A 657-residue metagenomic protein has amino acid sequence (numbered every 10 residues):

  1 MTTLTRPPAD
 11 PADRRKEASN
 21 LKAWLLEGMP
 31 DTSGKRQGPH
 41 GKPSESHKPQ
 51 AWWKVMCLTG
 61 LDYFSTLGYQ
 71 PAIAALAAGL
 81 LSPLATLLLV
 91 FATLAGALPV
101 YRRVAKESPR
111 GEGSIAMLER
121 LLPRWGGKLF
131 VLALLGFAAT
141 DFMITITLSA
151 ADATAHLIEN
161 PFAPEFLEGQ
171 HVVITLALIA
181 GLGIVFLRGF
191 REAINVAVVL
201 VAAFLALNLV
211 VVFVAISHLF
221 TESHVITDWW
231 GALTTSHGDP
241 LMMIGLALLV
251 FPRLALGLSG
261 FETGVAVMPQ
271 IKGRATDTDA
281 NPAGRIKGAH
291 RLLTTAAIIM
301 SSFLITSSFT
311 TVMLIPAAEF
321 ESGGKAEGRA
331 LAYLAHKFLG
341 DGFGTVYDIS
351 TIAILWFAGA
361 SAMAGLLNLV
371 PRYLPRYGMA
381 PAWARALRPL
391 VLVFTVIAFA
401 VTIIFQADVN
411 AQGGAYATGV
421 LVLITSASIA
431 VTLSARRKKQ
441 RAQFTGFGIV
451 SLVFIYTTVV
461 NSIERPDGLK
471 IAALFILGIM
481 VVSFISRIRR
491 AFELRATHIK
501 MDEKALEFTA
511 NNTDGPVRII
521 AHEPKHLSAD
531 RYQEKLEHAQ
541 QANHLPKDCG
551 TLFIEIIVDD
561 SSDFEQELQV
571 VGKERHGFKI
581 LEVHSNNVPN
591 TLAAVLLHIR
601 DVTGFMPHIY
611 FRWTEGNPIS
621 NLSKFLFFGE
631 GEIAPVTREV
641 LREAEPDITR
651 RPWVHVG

Functional and structural regions predicted by a protein language model:
M1-E45, L494-G657: Cytosolic C-terminal regulatory domains/tails of membrane transporters and channels
K35-R36, P99-G126, A151-P161, E192 (+4 more regions): Flexible loop linkers connecting adjacent transmembrane helices in multi-pass alpha-helical membrane transporters
P71-R120, G126-V131, T147-L178, A203 (+1 more regions): Extracellular loop-to-transmembrane helix junctions
P123-K128, E168-A177, K272-F303, P371-Q406 (+1 more regions): Loop-to-transmembrane helix boundary motifs in multi-pass membrane proteins
I174, L182, L187-S217, S361 (+3 more regions): Membrane-interface loop-to-helix entry segments
A202, A206-S259, I463, D467: Helix-loop-helix junctions that connect adjacent transmembrane segments in multi-pass membrane transporters
A215-S223, T276-P282, T295-A330: Extracellular/periplasmic helix-exit of transmembrane alpha-helices
L246-L249, G413, A430-E523: A generic transmembrane alpha-helix motif of multi-pass inner-membrane proteins
